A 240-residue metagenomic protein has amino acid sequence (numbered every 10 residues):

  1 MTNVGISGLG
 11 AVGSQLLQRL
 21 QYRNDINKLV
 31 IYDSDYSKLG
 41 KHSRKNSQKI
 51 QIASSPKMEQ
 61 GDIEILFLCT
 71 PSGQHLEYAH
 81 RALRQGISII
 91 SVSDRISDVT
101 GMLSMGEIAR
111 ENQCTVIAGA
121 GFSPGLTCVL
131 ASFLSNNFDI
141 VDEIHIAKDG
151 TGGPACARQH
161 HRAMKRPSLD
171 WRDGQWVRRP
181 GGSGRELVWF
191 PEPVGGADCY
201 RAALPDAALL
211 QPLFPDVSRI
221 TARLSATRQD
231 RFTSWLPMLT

Functional and structural regions predicted by a protein language model:
V4-G8: Conserved N-terminal Rossmann-fold NAD(P)-binding element of oxidoreductases
G13-S14, H75: N-terminal Rossmann-fold NAD(P) dinucleotide-binding loop
I26-H42: NAD(P)-binding Rossmann-fold cofactor-contacting core
I50-G61: Short acidic low-complexity segments
I65-C69, I90: N-terminal Rossmann-like NAD(P) cofactor-binding module of classical short-chain dehydrogenase/reductase
A82-T100: ADP-ribose/adenylate-binding Rossmann-like module
D94-T115: Rossmann-fold NAD(P)-binding glycine/threonine-rich loop
N136-T240: C-terminal catalytic/substrate-binding lobe primarily of soluble NAD(P)-dependent oxidoreductases
